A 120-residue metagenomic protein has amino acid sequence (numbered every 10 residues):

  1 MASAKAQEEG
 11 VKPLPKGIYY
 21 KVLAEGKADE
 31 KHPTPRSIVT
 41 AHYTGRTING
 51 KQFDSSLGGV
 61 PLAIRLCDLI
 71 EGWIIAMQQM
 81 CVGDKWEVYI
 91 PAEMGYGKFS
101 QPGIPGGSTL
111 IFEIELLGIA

Functional and structural regions predicted by a protein language model:
M1-A120: Cross-family detector of peptidyl-prolyl cis-trans isomerase
